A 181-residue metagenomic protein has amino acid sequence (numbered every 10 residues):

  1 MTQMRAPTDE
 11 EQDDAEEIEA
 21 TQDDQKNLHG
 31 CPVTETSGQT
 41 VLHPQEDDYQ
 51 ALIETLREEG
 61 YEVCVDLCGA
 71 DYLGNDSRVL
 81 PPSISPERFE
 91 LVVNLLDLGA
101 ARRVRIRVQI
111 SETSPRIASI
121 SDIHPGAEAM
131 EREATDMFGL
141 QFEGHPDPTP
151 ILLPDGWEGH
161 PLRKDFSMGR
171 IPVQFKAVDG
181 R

Functional and structural regions predicted by a protein language model:
M1-R181: Terminal low-complexity/charged segments
